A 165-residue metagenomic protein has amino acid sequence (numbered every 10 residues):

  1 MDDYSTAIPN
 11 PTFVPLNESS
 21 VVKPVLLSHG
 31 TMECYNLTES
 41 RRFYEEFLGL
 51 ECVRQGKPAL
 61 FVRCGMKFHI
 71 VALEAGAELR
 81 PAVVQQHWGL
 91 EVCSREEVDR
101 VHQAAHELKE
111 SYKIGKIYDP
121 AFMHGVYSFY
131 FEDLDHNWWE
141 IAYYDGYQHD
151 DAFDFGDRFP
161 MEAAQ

Functional and structural regions predicted by a protein language model:
D2-L16, E51-Q86, V92, F131 (+1 more regions): Conserved short beta-strand elements that form part of the metal-binding/catalytic scaffold of enzyme active sites
D2-T38, W88, Y147-Q165: N-terminal beta-strand motif that seeds the catalytic metal site of vicinal oxygen chelate
K23-L26, P81-Q85, M123: Short glycine-enriched loop/turn motifs at secondary-structure junctions
Y35-T38, G89-W138, G146, Q165: Vicinal oxygen chelate
N36-E51: Amphipathic alpha-helical segments
G56-P58, Y118, H149: Residue-level "edge-of-site" marker
